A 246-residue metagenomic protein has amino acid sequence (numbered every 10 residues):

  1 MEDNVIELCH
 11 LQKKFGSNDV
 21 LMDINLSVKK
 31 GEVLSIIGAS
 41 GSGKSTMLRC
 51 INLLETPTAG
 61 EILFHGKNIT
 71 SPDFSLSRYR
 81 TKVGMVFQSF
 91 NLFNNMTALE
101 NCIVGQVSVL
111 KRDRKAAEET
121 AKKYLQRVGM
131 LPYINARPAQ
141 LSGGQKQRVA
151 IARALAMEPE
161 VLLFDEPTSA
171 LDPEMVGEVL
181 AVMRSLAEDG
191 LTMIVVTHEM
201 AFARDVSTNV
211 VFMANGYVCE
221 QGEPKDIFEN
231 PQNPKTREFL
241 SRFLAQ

Functional and structural regions predicted by a protein language model:
D3-P224: ABC family nucleotide-binding domain
A214, Q221, K225-Q246: C-terminal boundary and immediately downstream tail of ABC-type ATPase nucleotide-binding domains
